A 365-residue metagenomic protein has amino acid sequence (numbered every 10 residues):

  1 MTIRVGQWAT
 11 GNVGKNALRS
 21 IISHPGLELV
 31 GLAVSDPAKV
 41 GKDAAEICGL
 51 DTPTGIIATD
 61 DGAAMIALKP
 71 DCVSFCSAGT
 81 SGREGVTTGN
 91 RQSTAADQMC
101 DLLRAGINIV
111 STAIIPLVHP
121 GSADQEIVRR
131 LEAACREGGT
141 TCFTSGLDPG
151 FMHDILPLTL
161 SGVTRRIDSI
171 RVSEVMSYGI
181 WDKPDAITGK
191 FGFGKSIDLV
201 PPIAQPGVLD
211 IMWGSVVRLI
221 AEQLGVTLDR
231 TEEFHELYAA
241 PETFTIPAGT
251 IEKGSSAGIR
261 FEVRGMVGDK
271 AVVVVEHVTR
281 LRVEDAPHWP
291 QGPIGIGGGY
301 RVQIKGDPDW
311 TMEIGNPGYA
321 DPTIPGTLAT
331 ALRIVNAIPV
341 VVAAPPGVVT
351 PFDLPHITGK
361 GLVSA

Functional and structural regions predicted by a protein language model:
M1-A105, G225: N-terminal glycine-/serine-/threonine-rich beta1-alpha1-beta2 phosphate-ribose binding loop of Rossmann-like
W8, N12, N16, D60 (+11 more regions): Conserved active-site and cofactor/substrate-binding residues in soluble primary-metabolism enzymes
W8, S161-H288, Y300-V302, I324: Active-site-lining helix/loop region of Rossmann-like oxidoreductase modules
L29, I109, T141-C142: Hydrophobic beta-strand scaffold residues
S35-P37, A78-G79, I107, A113-L117 (+2 more regions): Short, ordered loop/turn segments at secondary-structure junctions
T88-N90, T94-A105, T112-T140: Rossmann-fold NAD(P)-binding glycine/threonine-rich loop
V118-W181: A contiguous active-site-proximal alpha/beta segment in oxidoreductase catalytic domains
T245-A365: C-terminal active-site/capping subdomain that shapes the small-molecule cofactor and substrate pocket of enzyme
